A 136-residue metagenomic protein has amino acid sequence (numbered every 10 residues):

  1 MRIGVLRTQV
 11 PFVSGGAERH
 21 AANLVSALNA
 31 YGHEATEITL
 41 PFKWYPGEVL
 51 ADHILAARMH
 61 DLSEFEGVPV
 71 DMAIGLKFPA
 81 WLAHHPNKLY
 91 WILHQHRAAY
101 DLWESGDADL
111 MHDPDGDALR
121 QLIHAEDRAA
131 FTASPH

Functional and structural regions predicted by a protein language model:
M1-L40: N-terminal subdomain of nucleotide-sugar transferases
V10-F12, V49, P114: Short, contiguous strand/loop micro-motifs
V13-S14, W44-G47, A80-H84, R97-Y100: Short catalytic/ligand-binding loop motif for oxyanion handling, primarily in non-cytosolic enzymes, centered on
Y31-A80: Active-site donor-binding segments of glycosyltransferases and PAPS-dependent sulfotransferases
V68, A83, T132-A133: Structured loop/turn residues at beta-strand edges in well-structured enzyme cores
D71, P86, P135-H136: Conserved acidic residues
I74, A83-A118: Active-site proximal beta-strand in glycosyltransferases
D109, D113-H136: Membrane-proximal helix-turn-helix segments that form the acceptor-binding/catalytic region of lipid-linked
